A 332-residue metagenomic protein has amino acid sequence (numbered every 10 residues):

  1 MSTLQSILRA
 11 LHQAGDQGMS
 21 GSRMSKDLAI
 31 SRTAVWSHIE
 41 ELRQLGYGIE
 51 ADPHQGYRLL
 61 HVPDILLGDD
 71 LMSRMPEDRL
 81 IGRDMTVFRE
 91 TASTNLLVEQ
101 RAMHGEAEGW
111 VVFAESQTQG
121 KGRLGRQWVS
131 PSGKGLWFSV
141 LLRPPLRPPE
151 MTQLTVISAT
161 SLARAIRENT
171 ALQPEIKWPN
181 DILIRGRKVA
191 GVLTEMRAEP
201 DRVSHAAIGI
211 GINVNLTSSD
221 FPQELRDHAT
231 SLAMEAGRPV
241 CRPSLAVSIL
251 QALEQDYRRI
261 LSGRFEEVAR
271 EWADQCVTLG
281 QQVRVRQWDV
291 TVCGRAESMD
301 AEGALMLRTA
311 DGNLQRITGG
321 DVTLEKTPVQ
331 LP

Functional and structural regions predicted by a protein language model:
M1-S31, E40, Q44, L146-E150 (+2 more regions): Long, positively charged amphipathic alpha-helical accessory segments at protein N-termini or as interdomain linkers
S2-R167: N-terminal lobe of the biotin/lipoate ligase/transferase fold
D181: Conserved active-site carboxylates
